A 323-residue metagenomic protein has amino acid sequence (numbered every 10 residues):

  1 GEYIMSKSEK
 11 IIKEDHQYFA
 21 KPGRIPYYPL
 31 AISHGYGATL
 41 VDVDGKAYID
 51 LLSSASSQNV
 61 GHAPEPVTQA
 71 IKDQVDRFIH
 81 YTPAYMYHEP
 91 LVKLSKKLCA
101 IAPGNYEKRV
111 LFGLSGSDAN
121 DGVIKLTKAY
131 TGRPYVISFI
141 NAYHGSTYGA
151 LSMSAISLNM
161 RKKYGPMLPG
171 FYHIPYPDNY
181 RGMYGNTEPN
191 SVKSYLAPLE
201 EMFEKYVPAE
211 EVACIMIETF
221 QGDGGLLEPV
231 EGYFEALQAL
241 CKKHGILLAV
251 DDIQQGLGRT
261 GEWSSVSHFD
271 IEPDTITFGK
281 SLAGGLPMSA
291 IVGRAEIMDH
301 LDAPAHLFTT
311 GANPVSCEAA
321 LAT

Functional and structural regions predicted by a protein language model:
M5-T323: Conserved N-terminal phosphate-binding loop of PLP-dependent enzymes in the Aspartate aminotransferase
